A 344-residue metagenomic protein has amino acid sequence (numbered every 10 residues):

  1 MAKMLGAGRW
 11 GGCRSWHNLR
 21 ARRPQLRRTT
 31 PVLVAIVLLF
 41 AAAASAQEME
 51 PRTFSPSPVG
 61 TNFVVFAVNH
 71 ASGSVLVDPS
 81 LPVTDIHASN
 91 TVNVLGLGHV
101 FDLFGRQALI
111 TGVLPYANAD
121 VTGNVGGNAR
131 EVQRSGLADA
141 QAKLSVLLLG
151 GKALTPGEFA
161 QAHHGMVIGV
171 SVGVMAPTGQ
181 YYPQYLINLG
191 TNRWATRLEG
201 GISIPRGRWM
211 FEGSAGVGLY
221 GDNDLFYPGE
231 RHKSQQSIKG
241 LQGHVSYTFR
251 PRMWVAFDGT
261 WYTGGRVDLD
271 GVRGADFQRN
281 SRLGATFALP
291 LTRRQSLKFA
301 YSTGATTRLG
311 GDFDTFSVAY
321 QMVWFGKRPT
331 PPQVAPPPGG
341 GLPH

Functional and structural regions predicted by a protein language model:
G60, H87-L95, S135-A142, M166 (+4 more regions): Residues that define the transmembrane beta-barrel architecture of outer-membrane proteins
N62, S74-V75, G105-A108, G151-K152 (+4 more regions): Repeated loop/turn-to-beta-strand initiation elements of outer-membrane beta-barrel proteins
N62-V64, A108-G112, A142, M166-V172 (+6 more regions): Transmembrane beta-strands of outer-membrane beta-barrel proteins
F66-V68, L95-H99, A142-L148, V172 (+6 more regions): Residues on the lipid-exposed face of transmembrane beta-strands in outer-membrane beta-barrel proteins
V68-S74, L114-D120, L148, V174-Q180 (+5 more regions): Transmembrane beta-strands of outer-membrane beta-barrel pores
A71-V92, R130, P183-G190: Surface-exposed strand-loop-strand hairpins of Gram-negative outer-membrane beta-barrel proteins
N118-S234, A275-D276: Outer-membrane pore/translocation modules
L225, E230-H344: Outer membrane beta-barrel transmembrane domains
